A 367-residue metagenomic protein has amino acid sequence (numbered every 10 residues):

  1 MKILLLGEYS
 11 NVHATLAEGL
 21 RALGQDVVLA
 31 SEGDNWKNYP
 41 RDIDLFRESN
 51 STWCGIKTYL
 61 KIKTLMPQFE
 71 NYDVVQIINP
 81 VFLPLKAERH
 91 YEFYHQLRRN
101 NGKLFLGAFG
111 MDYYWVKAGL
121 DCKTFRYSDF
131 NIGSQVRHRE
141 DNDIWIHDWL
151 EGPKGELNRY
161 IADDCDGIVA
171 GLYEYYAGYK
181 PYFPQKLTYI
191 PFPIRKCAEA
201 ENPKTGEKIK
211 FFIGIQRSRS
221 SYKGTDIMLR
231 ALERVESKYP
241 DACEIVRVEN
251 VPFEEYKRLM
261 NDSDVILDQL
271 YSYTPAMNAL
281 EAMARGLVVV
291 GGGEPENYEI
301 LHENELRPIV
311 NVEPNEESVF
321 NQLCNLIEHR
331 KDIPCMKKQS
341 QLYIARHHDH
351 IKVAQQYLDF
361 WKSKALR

Functional and structural regions predicted by a protein language model:
Y39-R41, L106-E151, S218, L301-H302: Acceptor-binding helix/loop patch of EC 2.4 sugar-transfer enzymes, predominantly nucleotide-sugar-dependent
K63, F69-E70, F93-R99, D129-G167: Membrane-proximal helix-turn-helix segments that form the acceptor-binding/catalytic region of lipid-linked
W115-V116, I146-L187, R230: A short, active-site helix/loop in glycosyltransferases that binds the activated sugar's phosphate group
T188-K223, L229: Conserved donor-binding/catalytic core segment of Leloir-type glycosyltransferases
N261-T274, L287: Acidic donor-binding loop of glycosyltransferase active sites
V288-P295: Short hydrophobic beta-strand element within catalytic cores of glycosyltransferases and related nucleotide-activated
Y298-L323: Change "using UDP/GDP/dTDP sugars" to "using nucleotide sugars
K331-K362: A charged, aromatic-enriched C-terminal amphipathic alpha-helix characteristic of glycosyltransferases across folds
